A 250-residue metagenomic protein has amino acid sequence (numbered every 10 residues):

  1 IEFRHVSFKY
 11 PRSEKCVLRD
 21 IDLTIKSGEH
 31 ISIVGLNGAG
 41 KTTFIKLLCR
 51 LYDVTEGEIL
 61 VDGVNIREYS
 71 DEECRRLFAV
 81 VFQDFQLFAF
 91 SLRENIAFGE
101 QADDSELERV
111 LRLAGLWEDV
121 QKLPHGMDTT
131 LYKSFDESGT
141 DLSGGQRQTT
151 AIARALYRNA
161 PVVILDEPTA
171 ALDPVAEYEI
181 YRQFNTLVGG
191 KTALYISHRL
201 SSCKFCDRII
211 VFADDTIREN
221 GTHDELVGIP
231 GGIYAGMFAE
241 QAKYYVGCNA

Functional and structural regions predicted by a protein language model:
I1-A250: ABC-type nucleotide-binding domain
